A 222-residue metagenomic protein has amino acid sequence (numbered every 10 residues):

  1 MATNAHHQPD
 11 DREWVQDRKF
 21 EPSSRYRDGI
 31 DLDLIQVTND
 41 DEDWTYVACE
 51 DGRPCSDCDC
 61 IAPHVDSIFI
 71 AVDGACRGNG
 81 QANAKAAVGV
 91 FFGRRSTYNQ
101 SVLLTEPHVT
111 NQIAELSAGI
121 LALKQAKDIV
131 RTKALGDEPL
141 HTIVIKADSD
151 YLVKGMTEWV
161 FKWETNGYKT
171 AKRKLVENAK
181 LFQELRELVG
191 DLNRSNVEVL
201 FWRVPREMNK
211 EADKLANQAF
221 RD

Functional and structural regions predicted by a protein language model:
T3, D11-I113, Q125, I129-R131: RNase H-like nuclease fold core
T3-H6, D10, C76-N79, I120-F220: RNase H catalytic domain
I113, S117-L121: Short amphipathic alpha-helical face segments that pack within enzyme cores and frequently flank/anchor catalytic
